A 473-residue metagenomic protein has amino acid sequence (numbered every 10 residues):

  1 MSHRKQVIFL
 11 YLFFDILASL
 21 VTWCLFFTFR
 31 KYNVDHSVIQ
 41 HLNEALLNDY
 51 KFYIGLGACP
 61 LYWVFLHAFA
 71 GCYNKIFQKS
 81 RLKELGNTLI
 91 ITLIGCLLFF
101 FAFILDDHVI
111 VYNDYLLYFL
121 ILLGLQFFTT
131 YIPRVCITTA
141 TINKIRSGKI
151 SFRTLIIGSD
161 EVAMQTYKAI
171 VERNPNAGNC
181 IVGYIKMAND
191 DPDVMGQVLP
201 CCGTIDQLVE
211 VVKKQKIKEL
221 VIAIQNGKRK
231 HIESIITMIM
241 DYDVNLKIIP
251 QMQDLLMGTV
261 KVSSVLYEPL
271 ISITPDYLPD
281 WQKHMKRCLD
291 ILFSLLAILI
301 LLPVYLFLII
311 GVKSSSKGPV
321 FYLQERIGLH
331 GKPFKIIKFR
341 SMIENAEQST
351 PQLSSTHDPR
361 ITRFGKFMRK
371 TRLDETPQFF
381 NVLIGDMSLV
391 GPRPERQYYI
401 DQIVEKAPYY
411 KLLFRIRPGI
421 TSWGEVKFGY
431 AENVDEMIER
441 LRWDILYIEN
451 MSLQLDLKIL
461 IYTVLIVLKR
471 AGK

Functional and structural regions predicted by a protein language model:
M1-I150, R470-K473: Signature of alpha-helical transmembrane segments in polytopic membrane proteins
L20, T28, E44-L47, I137-T259: A solvent-exposed beta-alpha-beta segment
T88, T92, S147-Q165, P319-M342: Membrane-cytosol interface motif
D190-P192, G196, P250-S263, F321-T362 (+1 more regions): Short, glycine-rich, amphipathic interfacial segments at transmembrane boundaries or analogous
P200, G258-L296, V320-Q324, G429-L453: Glycine-rich flexible loop motifs, especially short His-Gly-Gly/GGXG/HXGH segments used as catalytic or interaction
Q282-A346, N381, L453, K458-K473: A hydrophobic, helix-centered structural microdomain
S354-R417, I459-V467: A short, structured surface patch at a secondary-structure boundary
T362, I384, A407-K473: C-terminal terminal-structure detector
